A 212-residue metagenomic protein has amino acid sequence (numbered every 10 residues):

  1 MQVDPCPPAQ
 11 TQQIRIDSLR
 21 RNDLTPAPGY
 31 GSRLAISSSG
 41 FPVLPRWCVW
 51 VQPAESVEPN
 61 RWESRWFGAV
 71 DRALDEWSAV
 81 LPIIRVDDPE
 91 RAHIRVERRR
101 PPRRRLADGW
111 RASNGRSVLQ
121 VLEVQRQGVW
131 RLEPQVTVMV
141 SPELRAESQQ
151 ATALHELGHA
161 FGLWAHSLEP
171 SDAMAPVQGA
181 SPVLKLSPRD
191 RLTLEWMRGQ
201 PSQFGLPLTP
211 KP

Functional and structural regions predicted by a protein language model:
M1-C6, S113-S148, W164-P212: Metalloprotease/metallohydrolase-associated module, dominated by Zn2+-dependent proteases
M1-W62, L122-V129, Q203: Disordered inhibitory propeptide/activation segment of secreted metzincin zinc metalloprotease zymogens, centered on
E55, P102, G179-A180: Short, solvent-exposed coil/turn elements at secondary-structure transition points
E58-F67, L186-R191: Short, polar loop/linker segments at the starts of domains and inter-domain junctions
S64-A160, W164-S167: Metzincin-family zinc-dependent endopeptidase catalytic domain
